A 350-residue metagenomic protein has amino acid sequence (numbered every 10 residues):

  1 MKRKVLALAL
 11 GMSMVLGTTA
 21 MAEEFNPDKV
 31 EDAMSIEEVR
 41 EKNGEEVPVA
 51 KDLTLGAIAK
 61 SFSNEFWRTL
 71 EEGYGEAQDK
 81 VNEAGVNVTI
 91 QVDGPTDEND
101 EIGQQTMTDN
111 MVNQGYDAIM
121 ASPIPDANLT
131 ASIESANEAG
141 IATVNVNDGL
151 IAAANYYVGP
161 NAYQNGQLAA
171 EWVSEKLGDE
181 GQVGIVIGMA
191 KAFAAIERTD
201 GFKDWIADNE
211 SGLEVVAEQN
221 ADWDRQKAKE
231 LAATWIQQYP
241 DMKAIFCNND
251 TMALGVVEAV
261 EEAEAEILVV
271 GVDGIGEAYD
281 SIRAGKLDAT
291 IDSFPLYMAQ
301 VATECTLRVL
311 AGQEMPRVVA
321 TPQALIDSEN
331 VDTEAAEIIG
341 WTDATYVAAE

Functional and structural regions predicted by a protein language model:
K2-V5, M14, A22-E350: A residue-level marker of the well-folded mature domains of exported/periplasmic proteins
A9-G17: Bacterial N-terminal signal peptides
